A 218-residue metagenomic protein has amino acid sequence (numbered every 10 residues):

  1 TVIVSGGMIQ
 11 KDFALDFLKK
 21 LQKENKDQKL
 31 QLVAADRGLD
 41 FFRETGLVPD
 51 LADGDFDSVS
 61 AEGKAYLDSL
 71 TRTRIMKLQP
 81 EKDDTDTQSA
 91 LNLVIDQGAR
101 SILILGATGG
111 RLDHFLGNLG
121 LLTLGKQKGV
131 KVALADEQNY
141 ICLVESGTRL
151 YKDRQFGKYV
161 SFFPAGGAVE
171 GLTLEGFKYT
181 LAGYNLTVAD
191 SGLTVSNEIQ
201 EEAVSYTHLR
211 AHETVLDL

Functional and structural regions predicted by a protein language model:
T1-Y66: N-terminal beta-strand-loop-alpha-helix module at the start of alpha/beta ligand-binding or catalytic domains
V4, V33-D36, G54, M76-K77 (+2 more regions): General beta-strand structural signal in soluble alpha/beta enzymes
I75-D96: Short phosphate-binding loop-to-helix
D113-T123: Short Gly/Thr/Asp-enriched flexible loops that form oxyanion-binding sites at enzyme active sites
T123-Q155: Class I SAM-dependent methyltransferase SAM-binding "motif I" and its flanking Rossmann-like core
V160-T180: A charged, well-structured terminal subsegment
G176-E201: A conserved acidic, glycine/proline-rich C-terminal tail/linker
T207-T214: Conserved small/polar residues in nucleotide/adenosyl-binding loops
